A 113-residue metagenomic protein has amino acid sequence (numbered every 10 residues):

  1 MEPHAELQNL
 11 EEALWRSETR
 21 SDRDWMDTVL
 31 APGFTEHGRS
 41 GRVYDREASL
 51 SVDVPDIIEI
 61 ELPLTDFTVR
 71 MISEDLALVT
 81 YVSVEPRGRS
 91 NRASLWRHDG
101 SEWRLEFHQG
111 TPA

Functional and structural regions predicted by a protein language model:
M1-W25, G33-A113: A beta-strand edge to alpha-helix "cap/lid" segment located at domain peripheries
